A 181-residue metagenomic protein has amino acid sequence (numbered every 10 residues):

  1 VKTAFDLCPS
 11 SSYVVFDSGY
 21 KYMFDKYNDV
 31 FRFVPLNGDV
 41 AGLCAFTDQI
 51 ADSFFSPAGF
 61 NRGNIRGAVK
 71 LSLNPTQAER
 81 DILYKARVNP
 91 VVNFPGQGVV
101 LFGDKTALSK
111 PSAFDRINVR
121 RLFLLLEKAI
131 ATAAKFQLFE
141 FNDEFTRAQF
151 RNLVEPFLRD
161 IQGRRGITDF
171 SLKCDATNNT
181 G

Functional and structural regions predicted by a protein language model:
V1-G181: Structured, hydrophobic secondary-structure cores that serve as assembly/anchoring elements
